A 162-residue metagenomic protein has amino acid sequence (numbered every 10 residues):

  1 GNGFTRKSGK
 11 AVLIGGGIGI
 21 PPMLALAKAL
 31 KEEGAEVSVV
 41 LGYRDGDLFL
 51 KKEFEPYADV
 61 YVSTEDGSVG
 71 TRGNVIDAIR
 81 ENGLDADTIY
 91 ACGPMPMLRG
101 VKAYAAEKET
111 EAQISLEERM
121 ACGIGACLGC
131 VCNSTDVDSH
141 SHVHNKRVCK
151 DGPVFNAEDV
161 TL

Functional and structural regions predicted by a protein language model:
G1-R119: FNR/FR-type flavoprotein reductase catalytic core
P22, M95, E118-P153: Local cysteine-cluster metal-coordination motifs and their immediate loop/turn environment, predominantly Fe-S cluster
L50, T71, N145, D151 (+1 more regions): Glycine-rich, flexible loop/turn motifs
H142, A157-L162: SAM-dependent methyltransferases
